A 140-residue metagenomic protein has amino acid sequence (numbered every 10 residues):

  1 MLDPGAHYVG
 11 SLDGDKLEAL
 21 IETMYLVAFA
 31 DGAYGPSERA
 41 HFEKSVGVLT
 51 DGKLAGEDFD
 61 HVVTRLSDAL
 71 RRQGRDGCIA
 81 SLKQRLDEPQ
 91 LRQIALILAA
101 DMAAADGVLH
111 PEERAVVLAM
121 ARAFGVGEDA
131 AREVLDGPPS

Functional and structural regions predicted by a protein language model:
M1-S140: Small-residue-enriched hydrophobic alpha-helices in membranes
